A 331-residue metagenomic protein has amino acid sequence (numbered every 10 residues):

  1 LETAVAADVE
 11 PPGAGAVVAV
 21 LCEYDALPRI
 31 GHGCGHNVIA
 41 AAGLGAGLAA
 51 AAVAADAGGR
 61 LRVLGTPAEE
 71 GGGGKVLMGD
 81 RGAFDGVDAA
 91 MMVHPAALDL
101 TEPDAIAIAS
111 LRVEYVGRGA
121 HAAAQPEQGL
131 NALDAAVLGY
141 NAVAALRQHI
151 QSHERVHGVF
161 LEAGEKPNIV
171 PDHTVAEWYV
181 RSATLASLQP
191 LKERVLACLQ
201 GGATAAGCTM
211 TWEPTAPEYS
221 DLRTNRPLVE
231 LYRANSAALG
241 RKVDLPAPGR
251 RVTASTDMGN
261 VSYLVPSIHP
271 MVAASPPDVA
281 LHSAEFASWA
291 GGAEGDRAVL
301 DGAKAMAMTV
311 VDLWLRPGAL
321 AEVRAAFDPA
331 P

Functional and structural regions predicted by a protein language model:
A4-E10, D25-V38, G43-L44, A55-H173 (+2 more regions): Histidine/acidic-residue-rich, glycine-tolerant segments that coordinate divalent metal ions
P11-V17: Proline/glycine-enriched tight loop/beta-turn segments at coil->beta junctions that connect or precede beta-strands
G15, R29, A41, G73 (+3 more regions): Residues that form or flank phosphate/diphosphate-binding pockets in enzymes that use nucleotide phosphates
V17-A19, R60: Residues that mark the start of a beta-strand
A19-L21, V116, H269-A273: Non-cysteine beta-strand/loop elements that form the S-adenosyl-L-methionine
L21-C22, M92, Y263, P270: Redox-cofactor binding/interface segments in oxidoreductases and associated redox assembly factors
G45-A55, S262-L264: Alpha-helix C-terminal capping segments
L133, V137-P331: Metal-dependent amide/peptide-bond hydrolase catalytic core, centered on the "pita-bread" metallohydrolase fold
